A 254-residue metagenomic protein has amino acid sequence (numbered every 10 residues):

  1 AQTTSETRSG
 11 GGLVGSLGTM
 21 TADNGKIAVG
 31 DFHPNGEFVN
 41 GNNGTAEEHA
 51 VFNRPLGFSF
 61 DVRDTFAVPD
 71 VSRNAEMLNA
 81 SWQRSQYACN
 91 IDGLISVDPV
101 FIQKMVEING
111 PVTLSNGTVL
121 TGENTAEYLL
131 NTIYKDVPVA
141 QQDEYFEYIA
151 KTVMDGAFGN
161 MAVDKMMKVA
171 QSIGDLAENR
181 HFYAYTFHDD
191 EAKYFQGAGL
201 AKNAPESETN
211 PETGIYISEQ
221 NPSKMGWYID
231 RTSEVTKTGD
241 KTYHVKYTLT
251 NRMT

Functional and structural regions predicted by a protein language model:
A1-T254: Non-catalytic, solvent-exposed segments at the cell envelope interface
